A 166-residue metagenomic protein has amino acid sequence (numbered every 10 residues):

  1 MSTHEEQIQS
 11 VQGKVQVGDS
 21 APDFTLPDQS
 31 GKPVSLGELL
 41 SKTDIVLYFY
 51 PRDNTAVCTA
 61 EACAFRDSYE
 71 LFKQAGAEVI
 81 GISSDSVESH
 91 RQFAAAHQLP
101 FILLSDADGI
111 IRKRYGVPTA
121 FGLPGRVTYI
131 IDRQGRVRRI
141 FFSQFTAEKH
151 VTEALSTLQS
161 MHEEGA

Functional and structural regions predicted by a protein language model:
M1-A166: Chalcogenol-based redox active-site neighborhoods
